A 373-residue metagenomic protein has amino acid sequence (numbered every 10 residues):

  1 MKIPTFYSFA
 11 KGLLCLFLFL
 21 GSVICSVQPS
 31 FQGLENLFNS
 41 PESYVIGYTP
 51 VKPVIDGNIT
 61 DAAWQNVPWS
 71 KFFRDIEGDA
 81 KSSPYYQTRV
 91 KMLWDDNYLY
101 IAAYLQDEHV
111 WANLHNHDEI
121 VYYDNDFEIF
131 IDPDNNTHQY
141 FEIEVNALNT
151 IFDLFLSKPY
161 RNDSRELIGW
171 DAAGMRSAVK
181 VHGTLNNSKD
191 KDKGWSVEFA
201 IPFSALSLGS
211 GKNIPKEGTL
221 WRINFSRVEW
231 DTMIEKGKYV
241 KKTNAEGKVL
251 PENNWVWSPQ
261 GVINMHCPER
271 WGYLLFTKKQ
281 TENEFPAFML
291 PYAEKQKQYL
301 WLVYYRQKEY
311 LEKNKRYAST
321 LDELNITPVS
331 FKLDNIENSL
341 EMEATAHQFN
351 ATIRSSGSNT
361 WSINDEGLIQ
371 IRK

Functional and structural regions predicted by a protein language model:
K2-L14: Bacterial N-terminal signal peptides that target proteins for export
G12-V23: Bacterial N-terminal signal peptides
C25-L311, F331, I336-N338, T345 (+2 more regions): Structural preference for beta-rich elements and adjacent junctions enriched in aromatics
K315-R316: Conserved micro-motifs of the catalytic ATP-binding
S319-K373: Periplasmic/extracellular, small/polar-rich flexible segments of pilin-like filament-forming proteins
